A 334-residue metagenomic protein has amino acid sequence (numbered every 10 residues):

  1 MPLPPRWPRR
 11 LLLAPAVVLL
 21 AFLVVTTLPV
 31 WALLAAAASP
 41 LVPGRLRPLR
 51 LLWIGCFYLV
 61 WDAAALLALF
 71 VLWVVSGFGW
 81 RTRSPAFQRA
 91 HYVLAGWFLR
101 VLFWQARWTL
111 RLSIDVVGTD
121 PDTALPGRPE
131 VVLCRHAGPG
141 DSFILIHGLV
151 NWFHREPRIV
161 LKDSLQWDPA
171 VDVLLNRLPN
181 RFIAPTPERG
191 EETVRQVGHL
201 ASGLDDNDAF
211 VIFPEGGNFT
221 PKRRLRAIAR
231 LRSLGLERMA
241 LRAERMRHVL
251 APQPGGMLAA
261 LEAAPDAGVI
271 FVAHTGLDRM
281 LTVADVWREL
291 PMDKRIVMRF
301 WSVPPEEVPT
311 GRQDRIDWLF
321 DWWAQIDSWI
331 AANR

Functional and structural regions predicted by a protein language model:
M1-L3: Short, charged cytosolic
R6, T119-T123, G138, H147 (+9 more regions): Polar-ligand-bearing catalytic/cofactor-coordination segments of membrane-embedded or membrane-tethered inner-membrane
W7-S113, L174-R177: A transmembrane-helix-recognition feature enriched in membrane-embedded lipid enzymes and envelope glyco-/phospholipid
A14, A137-D141, E191-Q196, A251-G255: Short, glycine/acidic-rich beta->alpha junctions
F70-V101, W108-T109, P126, E130-R189: Catalytic core of membrane glycerolipid acyltransferases/transacylases, capturing the structured, soluble-facing
T109, S113-V116, D120-T123: A gly/proline- and charged-residue-enriched helix-loop-helix capping module
N151, R155, D163-N180, D205-G311: A cross-family acyltransferase "interaction/gating" segment
G198-L204: Short amphipathic alpha-helices and their capping/turn segments at secondary-structure boundaries
